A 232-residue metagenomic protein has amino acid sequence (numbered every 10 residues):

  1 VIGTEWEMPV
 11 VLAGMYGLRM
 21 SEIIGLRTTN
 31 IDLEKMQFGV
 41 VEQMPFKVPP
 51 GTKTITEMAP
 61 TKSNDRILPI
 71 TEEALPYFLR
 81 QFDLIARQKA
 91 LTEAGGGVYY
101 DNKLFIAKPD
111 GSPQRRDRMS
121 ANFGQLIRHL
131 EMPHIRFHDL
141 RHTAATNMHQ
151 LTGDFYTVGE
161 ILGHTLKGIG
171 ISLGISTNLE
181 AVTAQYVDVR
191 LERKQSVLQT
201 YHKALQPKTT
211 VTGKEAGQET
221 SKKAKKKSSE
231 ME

Functional and structural regions predicted by a protein language model:
V1-G3, T54-D65, A107-R115, E131-D139 (+2 more regions): Short, contiguous acidic/charged loop-to-helix segments that flank catalytic cores in large enzymes
V1-L26, E34, D65, R141 (+1 more regions): Basic, Lys/Arg- and aromatic-enriched nucleic-acid-binding interface segment
V11, M15, S21-E22, R118-H129 (+2 more regions): C-terminal catalytic core of tyrosine-transesterase DNA break-rejoin enzymes
N30, K35, F46-I67, E72-A74 (+5 more regions): C-terminal secondary-structure termini that scaffold catalytic or DNA-interacting sites
K35-V40, R136, N147, G159-L162 (+2 more regions): Short functional hotspots where side chains directly engage DNA or cofactors
M36-F38, R66-L68, N102-L104, A184: Extracytoplasmic/periplasmic beta-strand context in beta-sandwich domains, especially the cupredoxin/COX2 CuA-binding
V41, T71, A107-P109, A184-V187: Residue-level detector of conserved, well-ordered beta-strand and adjacent loop positions that form binding/recognition
F46, P69-P133, E232: Active-site/catalytic core of tyrosine-dependent DNA strand-transfer enzymes
